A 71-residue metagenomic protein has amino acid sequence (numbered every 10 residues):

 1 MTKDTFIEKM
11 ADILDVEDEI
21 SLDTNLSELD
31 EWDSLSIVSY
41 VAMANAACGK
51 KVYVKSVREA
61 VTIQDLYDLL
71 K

Functional and structural regions predicted by a protein language model:
M1-A42, A47-K71: Phosphopantetheine-dependent thiolation modules in NRPS/PKS and related acyl-activating systems
